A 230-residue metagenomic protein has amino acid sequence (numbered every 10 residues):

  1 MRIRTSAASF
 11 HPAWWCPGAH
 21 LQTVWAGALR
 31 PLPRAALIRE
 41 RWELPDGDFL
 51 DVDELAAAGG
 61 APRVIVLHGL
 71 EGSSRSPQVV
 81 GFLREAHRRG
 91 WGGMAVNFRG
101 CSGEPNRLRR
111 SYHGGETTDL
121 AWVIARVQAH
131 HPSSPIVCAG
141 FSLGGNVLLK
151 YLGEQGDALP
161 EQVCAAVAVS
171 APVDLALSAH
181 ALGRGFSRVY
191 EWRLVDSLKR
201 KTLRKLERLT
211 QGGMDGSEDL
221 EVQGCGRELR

Functional and structural regions predicted by a protein language model:
M1-R30: N-terminal presequences and immediately downstream first alpha-helices
R2, A129-R230: Alpha/beta-hydrolase-fold enzymes
A19-A57: N-terminal cap/lid segment of alpha/beta-hydrolase-fold proteins
A61-G69: Short beta-strand element of the alpha/beta-hydrolase
R75, L83-R107: Conserved alpha/beta-hydrolase
V80-R84, A121, A125, L149-G153: Short, hydrophobic alpha-helix immediately C-terminal to the catalytic nucleophile
E85, C101-V137: Catalytic nucleophile-loop/oxyanion-hole region of alpha/beta-hydrolase and closely related hydrolase-like folds
